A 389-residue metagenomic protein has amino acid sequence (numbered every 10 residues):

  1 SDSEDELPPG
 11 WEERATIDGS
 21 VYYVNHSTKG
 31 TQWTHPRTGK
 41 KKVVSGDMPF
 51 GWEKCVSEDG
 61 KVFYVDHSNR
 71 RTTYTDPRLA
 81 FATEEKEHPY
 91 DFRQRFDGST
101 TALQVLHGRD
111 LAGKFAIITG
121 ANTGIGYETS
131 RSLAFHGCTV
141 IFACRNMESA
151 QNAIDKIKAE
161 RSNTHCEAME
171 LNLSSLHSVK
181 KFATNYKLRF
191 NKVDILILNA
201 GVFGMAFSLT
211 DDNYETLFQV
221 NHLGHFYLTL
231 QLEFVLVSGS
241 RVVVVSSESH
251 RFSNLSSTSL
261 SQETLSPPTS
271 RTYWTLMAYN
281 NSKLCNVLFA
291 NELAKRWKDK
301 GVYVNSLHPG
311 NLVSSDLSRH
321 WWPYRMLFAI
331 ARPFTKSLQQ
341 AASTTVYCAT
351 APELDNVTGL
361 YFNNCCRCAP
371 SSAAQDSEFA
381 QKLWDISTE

Functional and structural regions predicted by a protein language model:
S1-A112: WW-domain-binding short linear motifs
H26-T28, T34-T38, H67-N69, T75-L79 (+8 more regions): Short coil/turn segments at secondary-structure boundaries
G39, A80-F81, E167-M169, H308 (+1 more regions): Short amphipathic alpha-helical segments embedded in low-complexity Lys/Glu-rich regions
G98-P323: Rossmann-fold NAD(P)H-dependent dehydrogenase/reductase core
E148, H177, Q339, E378-Q381: A generic "alpha-helical surface" signal
S282, A329-P370, S377-F379: C-terminal helical subdomain
E378, W384-E389: C-terminal helix/juxtamembrane-tail motif
